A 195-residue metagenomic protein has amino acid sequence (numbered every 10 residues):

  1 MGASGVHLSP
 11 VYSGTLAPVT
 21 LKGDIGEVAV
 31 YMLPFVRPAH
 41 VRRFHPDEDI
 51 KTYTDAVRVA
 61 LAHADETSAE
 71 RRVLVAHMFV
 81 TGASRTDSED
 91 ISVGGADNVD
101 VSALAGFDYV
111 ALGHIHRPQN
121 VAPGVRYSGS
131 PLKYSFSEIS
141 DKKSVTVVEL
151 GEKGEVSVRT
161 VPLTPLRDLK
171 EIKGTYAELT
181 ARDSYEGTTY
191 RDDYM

Functional and structural regions predicted by a protein language model:
M1-M195: Extended recognition/assembly regions associated with phosphoester-bond processing machinery
